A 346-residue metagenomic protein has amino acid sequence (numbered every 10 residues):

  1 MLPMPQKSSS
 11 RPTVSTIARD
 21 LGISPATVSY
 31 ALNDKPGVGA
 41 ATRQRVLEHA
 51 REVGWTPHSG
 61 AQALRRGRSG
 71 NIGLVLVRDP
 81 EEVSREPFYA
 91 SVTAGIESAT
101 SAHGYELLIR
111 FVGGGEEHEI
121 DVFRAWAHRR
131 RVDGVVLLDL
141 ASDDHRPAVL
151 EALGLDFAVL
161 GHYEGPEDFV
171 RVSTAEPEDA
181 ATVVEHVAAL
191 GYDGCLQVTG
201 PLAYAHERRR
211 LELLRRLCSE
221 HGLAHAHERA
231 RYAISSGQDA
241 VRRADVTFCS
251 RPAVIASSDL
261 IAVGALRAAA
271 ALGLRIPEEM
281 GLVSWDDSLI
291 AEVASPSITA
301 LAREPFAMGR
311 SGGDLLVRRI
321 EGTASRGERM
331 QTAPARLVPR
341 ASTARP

Functional and structural regions predicted by a protein language model:
M1-G70: N-terminal helix-turn-helix DNA-binding module of bacterial transcription factors
T27, R68-E81, H186, G194-G200: Short beta-strand segments enriched in small/hydrophobic residues
W55-D121: Amphipathic helical "hinge" segments at domain boundaries
D79-S91, I109-H118, V172-T182, V198-R242 (+4 more regions): Hinge/beta->alpha junction and helix N-cap segments in small-molecule ligand-binding domains
H118-R131, G237-F248: Short, well-structured alpha-helical segments in soluble
L138-A181, L260, D286-I298: Flexible loop/hinge segments that line or gate small-molecule binding clefts
H225, V246-P346: Flexible loop/turn connectors
